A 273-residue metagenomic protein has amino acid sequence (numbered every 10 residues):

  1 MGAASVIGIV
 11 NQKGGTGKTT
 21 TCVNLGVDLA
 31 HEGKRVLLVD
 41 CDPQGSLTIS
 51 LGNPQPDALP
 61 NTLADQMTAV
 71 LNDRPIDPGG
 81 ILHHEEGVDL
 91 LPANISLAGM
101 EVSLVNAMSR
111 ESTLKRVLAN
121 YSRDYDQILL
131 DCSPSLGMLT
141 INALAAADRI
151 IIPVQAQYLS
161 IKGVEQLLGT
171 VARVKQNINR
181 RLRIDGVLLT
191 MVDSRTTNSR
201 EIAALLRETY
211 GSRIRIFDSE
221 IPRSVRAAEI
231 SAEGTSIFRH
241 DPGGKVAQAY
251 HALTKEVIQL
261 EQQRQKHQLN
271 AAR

Functional and structural regions predicted by a protein language model:
M1-R273: P-loop NTP-binding core
